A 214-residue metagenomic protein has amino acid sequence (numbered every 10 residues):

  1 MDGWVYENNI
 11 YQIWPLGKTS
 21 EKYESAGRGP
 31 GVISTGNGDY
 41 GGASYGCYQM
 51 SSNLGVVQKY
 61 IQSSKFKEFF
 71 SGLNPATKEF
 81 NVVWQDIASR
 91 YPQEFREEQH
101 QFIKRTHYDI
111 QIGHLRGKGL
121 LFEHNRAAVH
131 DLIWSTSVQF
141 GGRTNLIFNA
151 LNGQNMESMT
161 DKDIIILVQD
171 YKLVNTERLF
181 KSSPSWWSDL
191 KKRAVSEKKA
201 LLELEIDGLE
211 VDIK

Functional and structural regions predicted by a protein language model:
M1-E123, A128-K214: Cell-wall polysaccharide-cleaving catalytic domain and substrate-binding groove, primarily in peptidoglycan/chitin
